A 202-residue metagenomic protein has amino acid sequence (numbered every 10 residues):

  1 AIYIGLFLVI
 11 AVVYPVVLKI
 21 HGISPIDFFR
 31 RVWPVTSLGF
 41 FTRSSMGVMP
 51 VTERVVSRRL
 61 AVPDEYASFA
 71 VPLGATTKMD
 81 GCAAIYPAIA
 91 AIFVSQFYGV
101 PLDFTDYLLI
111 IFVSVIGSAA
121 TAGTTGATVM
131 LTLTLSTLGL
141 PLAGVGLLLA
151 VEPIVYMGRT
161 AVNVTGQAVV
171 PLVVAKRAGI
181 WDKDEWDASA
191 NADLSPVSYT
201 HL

Functional and structural regions predicted by a protein language model:
A1-Y14: Entry/N-cap segments of selected transmembrane alpha helices and their immediately preceding amphipathic helices
I2-Y3, T36, L73-G81, I154 (+1 more regions): Loop-to-transmembrane-helix entry motif
I4, I20-F28, L60-A67, G99-L109 (+2 more regions): Membrane-interfacial loop-to-helix junctions in multi-pass transporters
Y14-P15, R54, A88-I92, T132-L133 (+2 more regions): Transmembrane alpha-helix boundary and packing residues in multipass membrane permease domains and related
L38-S118: Helix-loop-helix junctions within the multi-pass membrane cores of secondary transporters/permeases
S95-Y98, T132-L142, E152: Interfacial segments of multi-pass membrane proteins
V151-W186: Membrane-helix cytosolic exit motif
Y199-L202: Conserved small/polar residues in nucleotide/adenosyl-binding loops
